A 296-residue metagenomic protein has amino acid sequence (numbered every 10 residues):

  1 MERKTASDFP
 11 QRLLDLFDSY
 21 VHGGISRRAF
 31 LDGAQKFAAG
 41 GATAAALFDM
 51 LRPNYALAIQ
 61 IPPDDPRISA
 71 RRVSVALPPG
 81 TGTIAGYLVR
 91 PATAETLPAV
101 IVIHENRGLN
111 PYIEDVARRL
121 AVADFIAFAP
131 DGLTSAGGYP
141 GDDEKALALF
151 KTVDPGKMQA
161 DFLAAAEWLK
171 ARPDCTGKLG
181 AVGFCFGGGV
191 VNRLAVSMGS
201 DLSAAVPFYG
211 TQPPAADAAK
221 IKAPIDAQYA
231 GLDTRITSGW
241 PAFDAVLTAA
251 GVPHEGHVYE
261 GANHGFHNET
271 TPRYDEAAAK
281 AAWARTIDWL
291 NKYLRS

Functional and structural regions predicted by a protein language model:
M1-A29: N-terminal secretory signal peptides
D18, G23, R27-P53: N-terminal export signals
I59-T93: N-terminal cap/lid segment of alpha/beta-hydrolase-fold proteins
T96-E105: Short beta-strand element of the alpha/beta-hydrolase
R107, L133-G156, G265-T270: Cap/lid segment of the alpha/beta-hydrolase catalytic domain
D143-V182, Y293-R295: Gly/Ser-rich "nucleophile elbow"/oxyanion-hole loop immediately N-terminal to the catalytic nucleophile in hydrolases
A164-K222: Primarily recognizes the serine-hydrolase "nucleophile elbow" in alpha/beta-hydrolase and SGNH/GDSL folds
A227-Y229: Short beta-strand/loop motif that positions the catalytic acidic residue of the alpha/beta-hydrolase fold
